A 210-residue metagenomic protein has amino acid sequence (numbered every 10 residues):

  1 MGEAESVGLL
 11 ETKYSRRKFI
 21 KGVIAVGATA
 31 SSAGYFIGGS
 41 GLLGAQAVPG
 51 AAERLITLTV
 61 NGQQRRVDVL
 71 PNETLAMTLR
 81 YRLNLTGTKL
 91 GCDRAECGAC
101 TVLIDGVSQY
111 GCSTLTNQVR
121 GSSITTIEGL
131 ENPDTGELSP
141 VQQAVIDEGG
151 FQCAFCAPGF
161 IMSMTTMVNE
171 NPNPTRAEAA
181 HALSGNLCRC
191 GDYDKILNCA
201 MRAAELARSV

Functional and structural regions predicted by a protein language model:
M1-Y14: N-terminal secretory signal peptides
A4-S6, N72-T86, S113-V210: Ferredoxin-type iron-sulfur electron-transfer modules in oxidoreductases and energy-metabolism complexes
K13-K18, T29-V48, V107: N-terminal twin-arginine translocation
R16-K21, P71-I104: A basic, amphipathic helix-loop patch mediating RNA/tRNA/ribosome contacts
A25-T29, D192: Hydrophobic alpha-helical transmembrane segments of multipass membrane transporters and ion channels, focusing on
G34-D68: C-terminal segment of N-terminal export signals and the immediately downstream linker at the start of the mature
V67-V69, G111-C112: Short capping micro-motif at the N-terminus of alpha-helices
L103-S108, T116: P-loop NTP-binding/switch modules centered on Walker-like glycine-rich loops
